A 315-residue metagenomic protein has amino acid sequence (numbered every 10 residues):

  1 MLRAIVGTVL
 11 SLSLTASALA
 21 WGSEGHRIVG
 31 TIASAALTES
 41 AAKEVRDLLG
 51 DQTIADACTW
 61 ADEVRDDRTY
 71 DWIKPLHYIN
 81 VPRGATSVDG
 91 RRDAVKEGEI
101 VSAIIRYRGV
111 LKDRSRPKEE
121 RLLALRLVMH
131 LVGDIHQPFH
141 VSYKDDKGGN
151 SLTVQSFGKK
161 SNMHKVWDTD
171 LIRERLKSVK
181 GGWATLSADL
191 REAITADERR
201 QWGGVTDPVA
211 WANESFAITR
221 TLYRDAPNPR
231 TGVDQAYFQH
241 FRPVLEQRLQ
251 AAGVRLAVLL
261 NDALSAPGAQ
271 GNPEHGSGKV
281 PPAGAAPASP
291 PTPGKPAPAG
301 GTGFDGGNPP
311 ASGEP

Functional and structural regions predicted by a protein language model:
M1-T8: Bacterial N-terminal signal peptides that target proteins for export
T15-S17: N-terminal signal peptide c-region/cleavage motif recognized by signal peptidases
L19-L131, P138-P281, F304-G306, G313-P315: N-terminal, motif-rich segments that launch catalysis or mediate targeting to/interaction with membranes, typified by
V280-P282, A286-A299, N308-S312: Intrinsically disordered, low-complexity proline-rich regions
